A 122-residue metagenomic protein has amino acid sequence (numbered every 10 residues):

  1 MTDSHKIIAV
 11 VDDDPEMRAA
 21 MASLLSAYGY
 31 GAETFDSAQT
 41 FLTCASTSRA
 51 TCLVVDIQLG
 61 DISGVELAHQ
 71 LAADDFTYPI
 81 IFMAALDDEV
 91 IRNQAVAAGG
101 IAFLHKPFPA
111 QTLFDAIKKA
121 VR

Functional and structural regions predicted by a protein language model:
P15-E33, A98: Two-component/phosphorelay signaling modules centered on CheY-like receiver
R18, G60, D88: The feature encodes the CheY-like receiver
T34-C52: Acidic, metal-coordinating helix/loop segments flanking the phosphotransfer/catalytic sites of two-component signaling
D36-S37, S63-E66: Acidic catalytic/metal-coordinating carboxylates
V65-F76: Short amphipathic alpha-helix used as the core "switch/output" element in two-component signaling
E66, D87-A102: Alpha4 helix (beta4-alpha4-beta5 surface) of REC/receiver domains from two-component response regulators
V90, F108-K118: C-terminal output helix
